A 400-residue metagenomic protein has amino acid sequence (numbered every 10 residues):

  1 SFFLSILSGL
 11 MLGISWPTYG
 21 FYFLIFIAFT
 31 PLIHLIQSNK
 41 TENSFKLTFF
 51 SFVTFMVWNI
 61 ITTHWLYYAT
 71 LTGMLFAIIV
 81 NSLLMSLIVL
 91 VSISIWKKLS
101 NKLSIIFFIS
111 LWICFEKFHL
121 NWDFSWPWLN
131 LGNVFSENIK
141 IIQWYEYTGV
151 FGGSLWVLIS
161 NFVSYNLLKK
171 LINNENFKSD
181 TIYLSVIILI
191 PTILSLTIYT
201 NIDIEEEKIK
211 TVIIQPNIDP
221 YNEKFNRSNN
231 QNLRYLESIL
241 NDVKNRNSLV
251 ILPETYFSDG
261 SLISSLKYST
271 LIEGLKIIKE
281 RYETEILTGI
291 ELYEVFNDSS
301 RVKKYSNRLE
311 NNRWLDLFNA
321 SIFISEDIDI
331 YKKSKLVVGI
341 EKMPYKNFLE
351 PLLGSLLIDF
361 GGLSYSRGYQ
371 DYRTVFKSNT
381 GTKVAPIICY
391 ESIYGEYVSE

Functional and structural regions predicted by a protein language model:
S1-T200: Membrane-embedded alpha-helical bundles of multi-pass enzymes that act on lipidic or dolichyl-linked glycan substrates
I6-L7, W112-C114, I190-T197, Y268-T270 (+3 more regions): Short amphipathic alpha-helical surface micro-motifs
E42-Y67, L236-I239, N245, Y268-E283 (+1 more regions): Short secondary-structure boundary segments
F45, S86-L87, K140-I141, L158 (+5 more regions): Short, surface-exposed, polar/charged, turn-prone segments marking secondary-structure boundaries
L66-Y68, T72, F118-V150, R308-G395 (+1 more regions): Active-site catalytic loop in hydrolytic enzyme cores
A77, I93, N133, N166 (+5 more regions): Charged/polar, solvent-exposed surface patches and flexible loops
K102-I105, S125, T181-I187, E223 (+3 more regions): N-terminal start-of-chain detector that recognizes signal peptides and the immediate post-cleavage beginning
T197-I340, R373-V398: Soluble catalytic regions of membrane-associated enzymes that act on cell-envelope and secretory-pathway components
